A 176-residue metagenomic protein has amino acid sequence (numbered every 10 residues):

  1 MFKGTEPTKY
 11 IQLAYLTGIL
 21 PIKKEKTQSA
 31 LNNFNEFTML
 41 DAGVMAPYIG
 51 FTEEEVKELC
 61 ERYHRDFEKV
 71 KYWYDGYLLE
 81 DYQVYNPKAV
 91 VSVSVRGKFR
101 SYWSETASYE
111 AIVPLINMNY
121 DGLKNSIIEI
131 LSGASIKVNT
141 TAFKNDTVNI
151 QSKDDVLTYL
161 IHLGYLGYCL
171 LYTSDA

Functional and structural regions predicted by a protein language model:
M1-I11: Substrate-engagement module of ASCE P-loop NTPases
Q12-I19: Structural recognition of the conserved hydrophobic beta-strand(s) that form the central parallel beta-sheet of P-loop
P21-N32, F37-V93, S126-I127: Amphipathic alpha-helical segments of the small helical/lid subdomains adjacent to P-loop NTPase cores
V84-S108, V113-N117, I127-A134: Inter-lobe connector of SF1/SF2 helicase motors
L123-Q151, V156: Conserved helicase/translocase motor-coupling segment
V156-L163: Basic amphipathic alpha-helical segments that dock to polyanions
L163-L170: A short, conserved structural fragment
Y172-A176: Conserved small/polar residues in nucleotide/adenosyl-binding loops
